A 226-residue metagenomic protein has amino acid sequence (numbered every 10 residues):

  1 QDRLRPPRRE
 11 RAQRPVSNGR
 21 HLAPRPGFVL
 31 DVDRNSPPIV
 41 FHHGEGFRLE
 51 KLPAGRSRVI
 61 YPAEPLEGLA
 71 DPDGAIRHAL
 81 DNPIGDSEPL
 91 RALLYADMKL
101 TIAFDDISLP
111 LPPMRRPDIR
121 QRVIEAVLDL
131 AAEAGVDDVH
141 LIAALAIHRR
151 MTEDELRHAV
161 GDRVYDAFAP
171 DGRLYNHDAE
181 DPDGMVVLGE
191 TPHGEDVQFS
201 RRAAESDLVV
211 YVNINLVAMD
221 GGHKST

Functional and structural regions predicted by a protein language model:
D2-R3, R14: Alpha-helix boundary/capping motif
E10-R11: Repetitive helical segments and hydrophobic/amphipathic motifs
G19-R77: N-terminal amphipathic/basic leader segments beginning at the initiator methionine
D33-I39, G44, A131-V136, L145-R150 (+1 more regions): Low-complexity, serine/threonine/proline-enriched polar segments
L80-Y95, D196-E205: Short amphipathic alpha-helices and their capping/turn segments at secondary-structure boundaries
D86-R149: N-terminal active-site beta-alpha-beta segment that forms phosphate/nucleotide-binding and substrate-recognition loops
R149-K224: An acidic, phosphate/nucleotide-engaging active-site surface
